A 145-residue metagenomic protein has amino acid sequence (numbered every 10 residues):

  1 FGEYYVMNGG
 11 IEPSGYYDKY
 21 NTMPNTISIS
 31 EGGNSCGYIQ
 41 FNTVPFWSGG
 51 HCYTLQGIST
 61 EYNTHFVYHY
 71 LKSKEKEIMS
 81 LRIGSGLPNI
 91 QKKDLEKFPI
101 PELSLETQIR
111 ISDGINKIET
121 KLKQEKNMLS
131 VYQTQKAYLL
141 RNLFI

Functional and structural regions predicted by a protein language model:
F1-E102: DNA target-recognition domains and sequence-specific DNA-contacting regions of bacterial/archaeal
K97-I145: Amphipathic alpha-helical coiled-coil/heptad-repeat segments
